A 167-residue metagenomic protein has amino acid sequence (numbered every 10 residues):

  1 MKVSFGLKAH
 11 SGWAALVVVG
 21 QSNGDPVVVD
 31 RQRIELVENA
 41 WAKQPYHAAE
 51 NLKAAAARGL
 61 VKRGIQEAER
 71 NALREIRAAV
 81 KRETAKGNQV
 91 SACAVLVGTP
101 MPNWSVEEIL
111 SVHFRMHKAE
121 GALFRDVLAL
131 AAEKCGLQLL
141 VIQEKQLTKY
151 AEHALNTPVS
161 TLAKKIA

Functional and structural regions predicted by a protein language model:
M1-A167: Phosphate- and other anionic-substrate recognition elements at nucleic-acid/protein interfaces
